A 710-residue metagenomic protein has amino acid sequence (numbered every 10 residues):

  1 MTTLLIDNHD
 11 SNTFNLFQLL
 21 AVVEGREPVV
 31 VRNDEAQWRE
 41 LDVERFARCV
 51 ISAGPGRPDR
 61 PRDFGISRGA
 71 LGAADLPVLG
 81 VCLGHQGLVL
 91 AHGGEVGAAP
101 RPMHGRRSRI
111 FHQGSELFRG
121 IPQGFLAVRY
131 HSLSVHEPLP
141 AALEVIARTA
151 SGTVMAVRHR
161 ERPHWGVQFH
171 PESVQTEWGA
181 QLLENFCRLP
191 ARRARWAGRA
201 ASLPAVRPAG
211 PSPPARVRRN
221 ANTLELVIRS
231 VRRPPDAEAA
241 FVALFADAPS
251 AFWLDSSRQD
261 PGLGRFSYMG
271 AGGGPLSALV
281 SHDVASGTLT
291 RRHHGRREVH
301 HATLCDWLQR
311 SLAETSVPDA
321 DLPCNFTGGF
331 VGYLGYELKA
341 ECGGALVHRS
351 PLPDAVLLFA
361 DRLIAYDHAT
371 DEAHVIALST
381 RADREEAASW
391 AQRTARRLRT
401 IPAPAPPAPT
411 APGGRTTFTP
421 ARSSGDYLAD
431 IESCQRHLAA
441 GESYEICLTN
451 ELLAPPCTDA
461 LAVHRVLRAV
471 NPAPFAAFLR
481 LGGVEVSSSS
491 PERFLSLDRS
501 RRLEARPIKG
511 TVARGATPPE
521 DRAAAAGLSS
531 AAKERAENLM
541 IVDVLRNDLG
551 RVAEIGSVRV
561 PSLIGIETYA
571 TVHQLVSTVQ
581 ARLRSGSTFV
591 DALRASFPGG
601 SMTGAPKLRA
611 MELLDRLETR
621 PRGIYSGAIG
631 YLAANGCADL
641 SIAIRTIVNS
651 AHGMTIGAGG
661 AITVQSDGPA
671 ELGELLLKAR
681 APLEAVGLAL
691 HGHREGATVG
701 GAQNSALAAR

Functional and structural regions predicted by a protein language model:
M1-R68, G72-A73, C187-R216, R229 (+4 more regions): N-terminal beta1-alpha1 cap of cysteine-dependent amidohydrolase-like domains
I6-D7, F169, V542: Active-site flanking residues adjacent to catalytic metal/cofactor-binding acidic residues
V43-G120, L183: Cysteine-nucleophile active-site neighborhood
G114-R162, G627: Catalytic beta-strand/loop cores that center a nucleophilic Ser/Cys/Thr and support acyl-enzyme chemistry
G120-R129, P138-A141, E177-G198: His/Asp/Glu-rich metal-coordinating catalytic cores of metallo-dependent phosphodiesterases/hydrolases acting on
R148-R193: A glycine-centered loop/beta-turn motif at secondary-structure junctions
V206-R710: Extended alpha-helical targeting/anchoring segments, especially N-terminal organellar/secretory targeting helices
